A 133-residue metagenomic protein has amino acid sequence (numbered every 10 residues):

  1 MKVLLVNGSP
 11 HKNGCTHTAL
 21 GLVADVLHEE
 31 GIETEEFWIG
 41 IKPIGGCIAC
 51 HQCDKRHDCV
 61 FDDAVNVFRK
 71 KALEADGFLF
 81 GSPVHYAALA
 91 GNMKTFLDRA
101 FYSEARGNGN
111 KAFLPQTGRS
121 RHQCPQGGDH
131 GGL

Functional and structural regions predicted by a protein language model:
M1-I32: N-terminal beta1-alpha1 ligand-phosphate binding loop
G8, I39, H122-Q126: Cofactor-binding loop segments of dinucleotide-utilizing enzymes, especially the Rossmann-like FAD- and NAD(P)+-binding
T18-G21, C50-Q52, N92-F96, L133: Short, glycine/charged-enriched secondary-structure capping and boundary segments
D25, Q52, Y102-A105: Residue-level marker of structural boundaries
I32-K42: A short beta-strand-loop structural module common to alpha/beta enzyme folds
K42-A72: Cysteine-cluster motifs in flexible loop/terminal segments that predominantly coordinate metals
V60-L133: Helix-loop-strand module that forms the ligand-binding subsite of alpha/beta enzymes
